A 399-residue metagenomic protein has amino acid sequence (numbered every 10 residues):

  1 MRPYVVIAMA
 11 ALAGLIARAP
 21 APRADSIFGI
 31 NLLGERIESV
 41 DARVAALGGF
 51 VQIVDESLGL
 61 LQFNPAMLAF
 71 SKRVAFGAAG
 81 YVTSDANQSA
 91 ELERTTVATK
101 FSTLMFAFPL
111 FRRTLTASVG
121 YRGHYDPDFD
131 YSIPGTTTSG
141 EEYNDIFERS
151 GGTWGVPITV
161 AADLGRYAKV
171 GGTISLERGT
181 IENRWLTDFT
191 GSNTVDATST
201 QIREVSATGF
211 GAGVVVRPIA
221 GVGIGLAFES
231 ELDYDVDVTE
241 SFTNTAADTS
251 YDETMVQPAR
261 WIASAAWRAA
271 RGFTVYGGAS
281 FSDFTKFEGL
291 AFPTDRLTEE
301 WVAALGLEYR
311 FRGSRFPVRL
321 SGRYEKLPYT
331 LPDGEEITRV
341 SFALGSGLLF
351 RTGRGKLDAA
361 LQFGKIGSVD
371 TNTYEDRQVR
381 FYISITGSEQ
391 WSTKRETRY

Functional and structural regions predicted by a protein language model:
M1-M9: Bacterial N-terminal signal peptides that target proteins for export
V6-I7, A17, V216: N-terminal non-cleavable signal-anchor helices
A11-G14, L348: Acidic/proline-rich low-complexity IDRs
A13-A21: C-terminal segment of classical bacterial N-terminal signal peptides
P20-Y125: N-terminal, post-signal peptide beta-strand-biased segments of exported outer-membrane/organellar beta-barrel and other
P22-A45, A107-Y399: Outer-membrane beta-barrel porins/channels
